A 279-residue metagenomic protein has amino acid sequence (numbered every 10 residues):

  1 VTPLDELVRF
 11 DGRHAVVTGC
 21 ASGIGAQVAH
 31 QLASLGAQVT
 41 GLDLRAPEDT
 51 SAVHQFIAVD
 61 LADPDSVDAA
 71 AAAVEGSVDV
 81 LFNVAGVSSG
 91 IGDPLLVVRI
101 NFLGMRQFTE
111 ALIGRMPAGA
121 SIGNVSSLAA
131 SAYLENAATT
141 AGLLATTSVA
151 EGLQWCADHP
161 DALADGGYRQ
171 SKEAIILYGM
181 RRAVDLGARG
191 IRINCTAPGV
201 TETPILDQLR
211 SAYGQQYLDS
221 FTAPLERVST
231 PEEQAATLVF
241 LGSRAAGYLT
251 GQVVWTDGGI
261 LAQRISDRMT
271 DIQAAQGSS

Functional and structural regions predicted by a protein language model:
T2-L7, T250-S279: Short C-terminal tail/terminal secondary-structure segment of NAD(P)H-dependent dehydrogenase/reductase domains
A21, G25-H30: N-terminal Rossmann NAD(P)H-binding glycine-rich loop of SDR-like oxidoreductase domains
S51-D65: Rossmann-fold cofactor-recognition segment
G86-I91, A118-A188, V200: Catalytic loop of short-chain dehydrogenase/reductase
Q107, A164-Y168, E173-I176, C195 (+3 more regions): C-terminal helical subdomain
G114, V184-D185, G247: Alpha-helical segment proximal to the catalytic Tyr-Lys
A197-Q208, A262: Short, flexible catalytic-loop segment of classical short-chain dehydrogenase/reductase
